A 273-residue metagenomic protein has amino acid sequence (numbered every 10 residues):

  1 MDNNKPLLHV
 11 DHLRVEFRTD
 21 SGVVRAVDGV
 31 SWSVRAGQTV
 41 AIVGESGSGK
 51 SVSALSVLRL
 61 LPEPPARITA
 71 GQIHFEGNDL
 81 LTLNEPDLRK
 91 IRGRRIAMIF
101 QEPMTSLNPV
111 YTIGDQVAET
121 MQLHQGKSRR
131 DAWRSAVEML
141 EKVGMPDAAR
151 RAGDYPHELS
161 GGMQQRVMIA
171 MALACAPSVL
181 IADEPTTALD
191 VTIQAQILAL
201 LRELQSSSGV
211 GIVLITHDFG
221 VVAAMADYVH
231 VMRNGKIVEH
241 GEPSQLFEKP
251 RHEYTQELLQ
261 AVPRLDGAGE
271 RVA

Functional and structural regions predicted by a protein language model:
N4-P6, V23, P146-A152, H240-A273: Short catalytic/signature loops enriched in Gly
I68-D79: Conserved ABC transporter NBD signature motif
N78-D79, D131-R150, L259-Q260: Conserved ABC ATPase "signature" region
A174-S178: A short, proline-enriched helix->beta-strand linker immediately N-terminal to the Walker B motif in ABC-type P-loop
A195-S208, G220: Helical segment within the ABC ATPase nucleotide-binding domain
V222-A224: A short, surface-exposed alpha-helical micro-motif characterized by mixed small hydrophobic and charged/polar residues
